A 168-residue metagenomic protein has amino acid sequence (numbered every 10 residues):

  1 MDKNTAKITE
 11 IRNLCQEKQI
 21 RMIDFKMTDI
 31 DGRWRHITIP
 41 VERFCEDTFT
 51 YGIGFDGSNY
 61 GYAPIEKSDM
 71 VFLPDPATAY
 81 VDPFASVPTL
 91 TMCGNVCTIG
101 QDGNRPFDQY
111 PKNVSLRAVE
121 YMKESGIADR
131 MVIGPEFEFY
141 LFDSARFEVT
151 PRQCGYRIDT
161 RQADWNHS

Functional and structural regions predicted by a protein language model:
M1-S168: Glycine-rich, acidic/polar active-site loops that bind/position phosphate-bearing ligands
